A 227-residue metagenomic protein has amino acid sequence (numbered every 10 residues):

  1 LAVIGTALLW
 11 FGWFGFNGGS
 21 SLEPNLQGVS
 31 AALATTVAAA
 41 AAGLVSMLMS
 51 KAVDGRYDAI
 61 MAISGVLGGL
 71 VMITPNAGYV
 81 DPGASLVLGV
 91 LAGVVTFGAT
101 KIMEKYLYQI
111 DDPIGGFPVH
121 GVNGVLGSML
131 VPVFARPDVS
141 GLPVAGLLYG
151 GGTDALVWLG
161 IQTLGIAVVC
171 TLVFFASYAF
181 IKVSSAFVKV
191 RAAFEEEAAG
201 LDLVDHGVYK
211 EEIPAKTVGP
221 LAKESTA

Functional and structural regions predicted by a protein language model:
L1-A227: Glycine- and aromatic-enriched membrane alpha-helices
